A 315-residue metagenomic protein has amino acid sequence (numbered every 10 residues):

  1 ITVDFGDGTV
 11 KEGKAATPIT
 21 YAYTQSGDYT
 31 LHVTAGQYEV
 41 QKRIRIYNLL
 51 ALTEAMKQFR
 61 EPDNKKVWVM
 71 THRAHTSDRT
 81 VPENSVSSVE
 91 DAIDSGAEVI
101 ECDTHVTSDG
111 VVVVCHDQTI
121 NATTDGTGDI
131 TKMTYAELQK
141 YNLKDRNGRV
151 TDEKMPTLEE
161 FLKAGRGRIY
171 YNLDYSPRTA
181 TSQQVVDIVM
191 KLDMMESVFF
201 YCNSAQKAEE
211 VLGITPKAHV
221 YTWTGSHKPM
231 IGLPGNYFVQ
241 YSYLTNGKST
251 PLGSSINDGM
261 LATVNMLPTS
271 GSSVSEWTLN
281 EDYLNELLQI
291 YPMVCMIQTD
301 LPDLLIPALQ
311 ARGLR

Functional and structural regions predicted by a protein language model:
I1-V67: Extracellular/lumenal mature domains of secreted and surface-exposed proteins
Y38-R315: Phosphate-group recognition and catalysis centered on beta-loop-alpha active-site segments
